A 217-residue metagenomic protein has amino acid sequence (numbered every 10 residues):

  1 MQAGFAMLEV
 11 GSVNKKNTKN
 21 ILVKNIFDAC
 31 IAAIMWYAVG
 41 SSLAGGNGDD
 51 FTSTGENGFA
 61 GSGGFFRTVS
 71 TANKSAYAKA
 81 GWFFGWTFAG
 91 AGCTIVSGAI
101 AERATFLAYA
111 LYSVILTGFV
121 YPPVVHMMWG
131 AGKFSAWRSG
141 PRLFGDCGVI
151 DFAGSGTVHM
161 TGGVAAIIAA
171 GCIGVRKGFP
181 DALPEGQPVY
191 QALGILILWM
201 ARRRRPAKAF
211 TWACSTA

Functional and structural regions predicted by a protein language model:
M1-A217: Hydrophobic alpha-helical transmembrane bundles of multi-pass membrane proteins
